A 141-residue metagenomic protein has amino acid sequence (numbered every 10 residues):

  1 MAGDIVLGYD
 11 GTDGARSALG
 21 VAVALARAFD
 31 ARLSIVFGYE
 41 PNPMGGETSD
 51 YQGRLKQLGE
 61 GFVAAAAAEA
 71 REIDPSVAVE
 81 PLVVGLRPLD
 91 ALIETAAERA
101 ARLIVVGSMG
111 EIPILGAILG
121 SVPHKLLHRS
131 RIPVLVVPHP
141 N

Functional and structural regions predicted by a protein language model:
A2-G53, A78: Small/aliphatic-rich secondary-structure junction motif
V21, R71-I104, H124, N141: Structural beta-alpha unit
V36, E80-V84, L135: General small-molecule cofactor/ligand-binding pocket signal
F37-Y39, G107-M109, P138-H139: Short secondary-structure boundary segments
Y51-F62: A short acidic, glycine-rich active-site loop that binds or catalyzes chemistry on phosphate/adenosine moieties
L103-K125: Glycine-rich, Arg-bearing micro-motifs that act as flexible, cationic patches
R129-H139: Short, acidic/small-residue loops that bind anionic groups at enzyme active sites
